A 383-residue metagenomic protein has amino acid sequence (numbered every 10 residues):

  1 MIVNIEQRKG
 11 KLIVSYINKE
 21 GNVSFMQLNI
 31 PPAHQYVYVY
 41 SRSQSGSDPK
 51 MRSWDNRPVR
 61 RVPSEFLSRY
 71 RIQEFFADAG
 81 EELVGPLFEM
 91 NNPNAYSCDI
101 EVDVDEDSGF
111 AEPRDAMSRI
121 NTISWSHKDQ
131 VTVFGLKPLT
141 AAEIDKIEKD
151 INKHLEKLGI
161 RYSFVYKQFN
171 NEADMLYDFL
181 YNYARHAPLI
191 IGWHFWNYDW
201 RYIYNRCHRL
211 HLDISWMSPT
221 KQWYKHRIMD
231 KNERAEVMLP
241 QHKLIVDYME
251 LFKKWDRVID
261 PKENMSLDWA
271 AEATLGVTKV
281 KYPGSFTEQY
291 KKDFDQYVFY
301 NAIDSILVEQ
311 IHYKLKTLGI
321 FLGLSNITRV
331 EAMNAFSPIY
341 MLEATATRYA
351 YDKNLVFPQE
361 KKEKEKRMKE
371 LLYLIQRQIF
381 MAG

Functional and structural regions predicted by a protein language model:
V3-S43, E82-L189, L374-Q378: Conserved RNase H-like, two-metal-ion catalytic cores of nucleic-acid enzymes
R42-N91: Non-catalytic propeptide/linker segments at domain boundaries
F76, V84-D107, I214, T220-N232 (+2 more regions): Extended, Lys/Arg-enriched charged tracts that mediate electrostatic binding to polyanionic substrates
C98, V246-D247, Q378-G383: Conserved catalytic palm subdomain of right-hand nucleotidyl-transferase polymerases, strongest for RNA-directed enzymes
L136-P261, W269: Conserved DEDDh/DEDDy metal-dependent 3′-5′ exonuclease domain
F169-A173, Y177, W193, N197 (+5 more regions): Conserved structured core elements
W255, K262-Y297, N301: C-terminal or mid-to-C-terminal helical accessory/interaction module adjacent to the motor/catalytic core
S285-G383: Common nucleic-acid-contacting/processivity interface regions adjacent to the catalytic cores of nucleic-acid enzymes
